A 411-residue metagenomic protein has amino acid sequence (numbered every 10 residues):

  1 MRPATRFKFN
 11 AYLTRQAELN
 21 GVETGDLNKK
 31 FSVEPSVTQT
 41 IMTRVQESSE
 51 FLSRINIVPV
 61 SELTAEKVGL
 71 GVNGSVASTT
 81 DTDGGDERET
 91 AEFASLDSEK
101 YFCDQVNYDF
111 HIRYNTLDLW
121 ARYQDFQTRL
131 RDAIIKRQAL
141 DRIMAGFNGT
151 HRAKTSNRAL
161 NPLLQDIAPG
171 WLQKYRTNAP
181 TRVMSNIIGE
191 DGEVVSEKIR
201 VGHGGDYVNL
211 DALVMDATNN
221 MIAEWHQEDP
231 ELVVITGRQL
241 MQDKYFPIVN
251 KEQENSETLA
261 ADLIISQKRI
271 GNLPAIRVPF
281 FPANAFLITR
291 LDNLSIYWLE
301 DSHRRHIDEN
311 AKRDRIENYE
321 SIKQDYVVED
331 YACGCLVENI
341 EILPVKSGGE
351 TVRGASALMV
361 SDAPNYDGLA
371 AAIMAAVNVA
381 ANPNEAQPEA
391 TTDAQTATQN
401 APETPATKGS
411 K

Functional and structural regions predicted by a protein language model:
R2-A11, G25-S48, Q165-V208, A212 (+1 more regions): Sequence/fold signature of self-assembling virion shell proteins
P3-F7, E18, N73-E87, L140 (+1 more regions): Signature of extracytoplasmic/envelope-associated structural regions
G21, K67, Q105-N107, I112 (+3 more regions): Intrinsic-disorder/low-complexity loop/linker signature
N28-H111, L164: Assembly/oligomerization interface modules of large self-assembling protein complexes
E50-F51, A217-N220, S302-R304: Short alpha-helical segments and helix-capping/turn motifs at coil-helix boundaries
A65-V68, A94-R182, E224-R238, A275 (+1 more regions): Long, contiguous amphipathic alpha-helices that act as assembly "spine/axial" helices in icosahedral shell and virion
R137, D141, A217-M221, K244: Generic, well-ordered alpha-helical scaffold segments in large soluble proteins
Y207-A223: A Trp-anchored, charged/polar loop motif used as the substrate-binding/catalytic surface of acyl/ester-handling
